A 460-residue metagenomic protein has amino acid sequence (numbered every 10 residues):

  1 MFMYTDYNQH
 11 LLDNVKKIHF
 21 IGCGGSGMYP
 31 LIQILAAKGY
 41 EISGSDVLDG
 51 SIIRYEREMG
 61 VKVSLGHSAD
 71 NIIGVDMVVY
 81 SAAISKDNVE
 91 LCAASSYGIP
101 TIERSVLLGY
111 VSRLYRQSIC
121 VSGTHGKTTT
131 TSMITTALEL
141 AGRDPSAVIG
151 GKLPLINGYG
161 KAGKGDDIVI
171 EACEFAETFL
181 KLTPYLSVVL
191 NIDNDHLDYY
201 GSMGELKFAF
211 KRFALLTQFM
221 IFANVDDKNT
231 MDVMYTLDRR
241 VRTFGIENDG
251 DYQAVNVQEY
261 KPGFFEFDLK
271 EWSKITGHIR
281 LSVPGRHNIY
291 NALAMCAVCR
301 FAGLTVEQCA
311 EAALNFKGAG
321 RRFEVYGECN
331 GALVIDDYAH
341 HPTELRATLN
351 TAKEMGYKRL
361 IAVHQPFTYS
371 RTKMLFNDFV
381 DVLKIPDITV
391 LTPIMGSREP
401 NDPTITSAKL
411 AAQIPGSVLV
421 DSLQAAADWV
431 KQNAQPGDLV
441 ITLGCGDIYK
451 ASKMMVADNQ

Functional and structural regions predicted by a protein language model:
F2-N14, S68, L108-Y110, E324-V325 (+1 more regions): A short, basic/flexible loop-to-alpha-helix module at the beginning of a structural domain
Y4, L11-H19, G27, I34-K38 (+4 more regions): Nucleotide phosphate-binding/pyrophosphate-handling subdomain across enzymes that bind or process nucleotide phosphates
H10-L11, I34-Y40, R54-R57, N71 (+6 more regions): Phosphate-binding loop of NTP-binding sites
I18-C23, L443: Conserved N-terminal Rossmann-fold NAD(P)-binding element of oxidoreductases
Y40-V47, M220-V225, I361-Q365, P386-G396: Short internal beta-strands
S45-D46, S64-H67, I102-G109, V148-G150 (+4 more regions): Beta-strand->loop->alpha-helix junctions that form or flank phosphate-binding loops in nucleotide-handling enzymes
R57-I73: Glycine-rich, highly charged phosphate/nucleotide-binding loops
V380-P436: C-terminal helical cap/extension that packs against the catalytic core of soluble nucleotide-cofactor enzymes
